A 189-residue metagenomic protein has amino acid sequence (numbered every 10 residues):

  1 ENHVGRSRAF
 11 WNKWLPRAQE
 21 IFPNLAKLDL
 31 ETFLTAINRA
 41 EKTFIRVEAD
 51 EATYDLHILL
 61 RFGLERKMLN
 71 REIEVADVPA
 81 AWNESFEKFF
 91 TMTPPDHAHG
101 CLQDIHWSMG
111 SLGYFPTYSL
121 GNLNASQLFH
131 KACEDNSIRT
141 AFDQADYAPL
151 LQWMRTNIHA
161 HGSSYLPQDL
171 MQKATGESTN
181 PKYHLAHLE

Functional and structural regions predicted by a protein language model:
N2-R6, L69-N70, K88-T91, A125-S126 (+5 more regions): Short, well-ordered loop/turn and helix-capping segments at boundaries between secondary-structure elements and domains
H3-M109: Long, amphipathic alpha-helical stalk/connector segments used for oligomerization, subunit docking, or mechanical
I45-A52, G113-T117, R139, L151-T156: A ubiquitous short alpha-helical element
T53, M68, G110-H130: C-terminal substrate/ligand-recognition segments
L56, T117, H184: Hydrophobic (often cysteine-bearing) scaffold residues that line and stabilize catalytic clefts of nucleotide/cofactor
L64, G121, G176: Hydrophobic, well-ordered secondary-structure elements that form the walls of internal hydrophobic environments
V78-K88, H99-D104, N124-F129, E134-L150: Active/binding-pocket-proximal capping segment
K131-E189: Basic, alpha-helical terminal appendages of large translation-related enzymes
